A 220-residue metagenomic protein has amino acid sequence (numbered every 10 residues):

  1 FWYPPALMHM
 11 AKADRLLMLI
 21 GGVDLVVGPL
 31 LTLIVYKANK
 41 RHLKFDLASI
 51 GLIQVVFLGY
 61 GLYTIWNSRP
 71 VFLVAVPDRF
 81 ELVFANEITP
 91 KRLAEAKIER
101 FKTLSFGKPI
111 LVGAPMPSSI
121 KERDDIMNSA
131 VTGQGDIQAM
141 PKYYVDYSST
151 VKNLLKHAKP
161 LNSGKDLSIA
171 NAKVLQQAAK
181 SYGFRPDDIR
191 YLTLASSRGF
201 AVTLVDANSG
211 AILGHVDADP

Functional and structural regions predicted by a protein language model:
F1-V35: Membrane-embedded alpha-helical segments of integral membrane proteins
P5, L58-G61, D188-L192: Intrinsically disordered, low-complexity segments enriched in polar/charged residues with Gly/Pro, especially when
L16-L17, V74-P90: Short extracytoplasmic/periplasmic juxtamembrane "stem" segments immediately C-terminal to an N-terminal membrane anchor
M18, F45-G51: Alpha-helical transmembrane segments of integral membrane proteins
L30-N39, S49-P77, L82: Transmembrane alpha-helices and immediately adjacent membrane-cytoplasm interface residues in multi-pass integral
K91-P220: Extracytosolic and intramembrane catalytic regions of membrane-associated proteins in envelope/secretory systems
